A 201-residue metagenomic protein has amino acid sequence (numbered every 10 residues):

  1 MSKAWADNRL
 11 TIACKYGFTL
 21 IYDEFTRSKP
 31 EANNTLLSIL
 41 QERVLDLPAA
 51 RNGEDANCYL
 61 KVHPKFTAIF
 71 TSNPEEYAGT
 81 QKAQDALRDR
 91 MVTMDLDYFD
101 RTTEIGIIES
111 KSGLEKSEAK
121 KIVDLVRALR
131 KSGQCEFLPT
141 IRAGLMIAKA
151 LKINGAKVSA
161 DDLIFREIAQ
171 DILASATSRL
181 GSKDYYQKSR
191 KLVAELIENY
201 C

Functional and structural regions predicted by a protein language model:
M1-C201: C-terminal regulatory/interaction module of P-loop NTP-utilizing enzymes
